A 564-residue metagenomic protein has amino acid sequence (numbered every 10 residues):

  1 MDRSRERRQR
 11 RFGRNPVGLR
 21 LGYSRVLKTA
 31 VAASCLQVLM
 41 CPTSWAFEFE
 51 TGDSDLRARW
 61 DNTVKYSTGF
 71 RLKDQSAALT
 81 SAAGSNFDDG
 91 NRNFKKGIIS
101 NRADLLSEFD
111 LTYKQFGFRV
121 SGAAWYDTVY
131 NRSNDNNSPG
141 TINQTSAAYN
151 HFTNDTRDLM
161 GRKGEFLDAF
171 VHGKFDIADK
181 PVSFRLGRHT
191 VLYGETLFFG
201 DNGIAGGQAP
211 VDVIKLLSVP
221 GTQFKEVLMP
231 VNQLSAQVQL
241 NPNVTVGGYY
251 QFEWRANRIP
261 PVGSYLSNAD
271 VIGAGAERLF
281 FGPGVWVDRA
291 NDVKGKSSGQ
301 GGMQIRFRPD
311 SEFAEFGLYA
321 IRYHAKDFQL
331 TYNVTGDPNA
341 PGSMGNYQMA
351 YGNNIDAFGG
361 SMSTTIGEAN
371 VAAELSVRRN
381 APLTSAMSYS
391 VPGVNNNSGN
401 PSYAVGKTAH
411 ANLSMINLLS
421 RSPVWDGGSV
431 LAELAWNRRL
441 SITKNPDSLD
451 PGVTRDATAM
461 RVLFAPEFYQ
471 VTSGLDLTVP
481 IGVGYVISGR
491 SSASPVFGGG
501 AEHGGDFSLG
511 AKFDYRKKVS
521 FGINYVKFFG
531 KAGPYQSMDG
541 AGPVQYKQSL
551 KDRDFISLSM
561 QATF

Functional and structural regions predicted by a protein language model:
W45-W60, L72-Q75, F109-F118, N131 (+8 more regions): Short loop/turn motifs that connect adjacent beta-strands in outer-membrane beta-barrel proteins
L56, N86-D88, I99-L105, R162-L167 (+7 more regions): Residues that define the transmembrane beta-barrel architecture of outer-membrane proteins
N62, L105-L111, V120, D168-G173 (+11 more regions): Residues on the lipid-exposed face of transmembrane beta-strands in outer-membrane beta-barrel proteins
Y66-L72, Q115, A124-T128, R188-L192 (+11 more regions): Transmembrane beta-strands of outer-membrane beta-barrel pores
K73-L79, Y130-N137, T196-G203, I259-Y265 (+5 more regions): Outer-membrane beta-barrel translocator domains and adjoining extracellular loop/strand segments of Gram-negative
T112-D270, A459, S488, G500 (+2 more regions): Outer membrane beta-barrel
G221-L413, N417-L419, W436, V486 (+1 more regions): Signature for the C-terminal beta-barrel architecture of outer-membrane proteins
K518-V519, Q548-F564: Outer-membrane beta-barrel "beta-signal"
